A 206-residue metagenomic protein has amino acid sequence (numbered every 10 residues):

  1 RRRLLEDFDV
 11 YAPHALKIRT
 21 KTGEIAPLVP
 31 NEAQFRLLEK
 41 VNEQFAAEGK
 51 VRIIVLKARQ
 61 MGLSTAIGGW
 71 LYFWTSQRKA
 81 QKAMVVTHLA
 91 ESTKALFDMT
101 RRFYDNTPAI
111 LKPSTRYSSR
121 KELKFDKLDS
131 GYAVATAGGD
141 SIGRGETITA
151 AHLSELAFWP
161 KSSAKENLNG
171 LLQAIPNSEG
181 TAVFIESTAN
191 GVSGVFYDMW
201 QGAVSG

Functional and structural regions predicted by a protein language model:
R1-G206: Phosphate/NTP-binding elements of NTP-utilizing enzymes
